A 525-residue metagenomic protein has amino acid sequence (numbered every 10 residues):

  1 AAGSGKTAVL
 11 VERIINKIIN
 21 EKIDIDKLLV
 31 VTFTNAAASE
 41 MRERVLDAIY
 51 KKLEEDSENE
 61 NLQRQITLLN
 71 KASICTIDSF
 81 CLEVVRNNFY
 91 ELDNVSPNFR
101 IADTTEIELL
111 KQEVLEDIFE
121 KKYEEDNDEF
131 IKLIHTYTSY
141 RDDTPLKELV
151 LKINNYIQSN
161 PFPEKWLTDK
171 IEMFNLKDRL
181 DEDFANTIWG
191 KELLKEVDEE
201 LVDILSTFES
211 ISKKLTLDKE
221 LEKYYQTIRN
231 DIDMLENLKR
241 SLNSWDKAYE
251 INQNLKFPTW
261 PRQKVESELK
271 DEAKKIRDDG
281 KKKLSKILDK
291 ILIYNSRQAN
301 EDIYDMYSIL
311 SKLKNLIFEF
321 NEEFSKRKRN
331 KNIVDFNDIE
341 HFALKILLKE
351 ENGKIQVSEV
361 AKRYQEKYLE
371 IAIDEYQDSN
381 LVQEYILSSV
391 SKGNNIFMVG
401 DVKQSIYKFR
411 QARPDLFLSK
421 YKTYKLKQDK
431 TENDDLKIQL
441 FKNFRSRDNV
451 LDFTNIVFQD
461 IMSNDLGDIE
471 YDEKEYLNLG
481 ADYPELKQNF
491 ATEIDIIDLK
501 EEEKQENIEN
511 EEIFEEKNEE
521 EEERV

Functional and structural regions predicted by a protein language model:
A1, K27, K147-V334, D434-D435: Conserved ATP-driven helicase/translocase motor core recognized via long, highly charged RecA-like/P-loop NTPase domain
A1-L92, R327, K331-N337, E350-E351 (+2 more regions): P-loop NTPase Walker
V9, R13, E40-A48, F80-N87 (+6 more regions): Alpha-helical scaffold elements adjacent to nucleotide-binding pockets in ATP/GTP-utilizing enzyme cores
E21-I25, Y50-K71, N88-E106, D117-K132 (+6 more regions): Short, polar/flexible loop-turn hinges at active-site or ligand-entry regions and domain interfaces
L29-V30, A37-A38, S73, R100-E108 (+4 more regions): Conserved helicase NTPase motor core
A72-E83, H135-S159, L313-E319, N337-L347 (+1 more regions): Core structural elements
S79, D93-V95, L109, E113-E125 (+6 more regions): Accessory nucleic-acid engagement/destabilization modules that flank
S139-L151, W166, Q439-V525: Helicase-core coupling region on the C-terminal RecA-like lobe
